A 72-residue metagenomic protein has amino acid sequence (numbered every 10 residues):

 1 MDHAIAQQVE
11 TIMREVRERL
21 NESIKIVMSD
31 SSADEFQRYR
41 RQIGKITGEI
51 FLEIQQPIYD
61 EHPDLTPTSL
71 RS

Functional and structural regions predicted by a protein language model:
M1-A33, Q37, P67: N-terminal acidic leader/helix
I12, A33-T66: Short, charge-rich amphipathic interface segments used for partner binding and complex assembly
